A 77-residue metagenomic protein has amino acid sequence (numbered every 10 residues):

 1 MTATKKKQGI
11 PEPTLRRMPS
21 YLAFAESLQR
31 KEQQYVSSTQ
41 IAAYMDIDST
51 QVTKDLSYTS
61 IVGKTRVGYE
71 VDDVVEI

Functional and structural regions predicted by a protein language model:
M1-P11: N-terminal intrinsically disordered/low-complexity leader segments
P11-T14, G68: Conserved phosphate/pyrophosphate-binding and hydrolysis machinery centered on Walker-type P-loop NTPases, extending
S20-F24, L28-I77: Hydrophobic, well-ordered beta-alpha structural blocks that scaffold small-molecule cofactor pockets
